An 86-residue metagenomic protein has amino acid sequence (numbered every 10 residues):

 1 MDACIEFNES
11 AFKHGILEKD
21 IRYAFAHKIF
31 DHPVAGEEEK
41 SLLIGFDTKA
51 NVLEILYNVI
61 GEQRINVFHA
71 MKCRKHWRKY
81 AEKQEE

Functional and structural regions predicted by a protein language model:
M1-E86: Ribonuclease/tRNase effector modules and their secretory precursors
